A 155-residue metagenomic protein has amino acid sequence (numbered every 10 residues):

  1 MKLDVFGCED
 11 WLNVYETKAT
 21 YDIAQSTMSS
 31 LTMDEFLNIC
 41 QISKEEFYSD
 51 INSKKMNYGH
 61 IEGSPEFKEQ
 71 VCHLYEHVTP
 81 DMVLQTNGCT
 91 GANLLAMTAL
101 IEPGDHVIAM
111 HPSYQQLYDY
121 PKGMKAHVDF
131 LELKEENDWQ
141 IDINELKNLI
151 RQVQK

Functional and structural regions predicted by a protein language model:
M1, L84-Q85, L133-D138: Short, flexible loop segments at the rims of nucleotide/cofactor-binding pockets, characterized by
K2-G88: N-terminal small-domain helix-loop-helix segment of the aminotransferase-like
M28-L31, G91, Q115, E136: Surface-exposed, flexible loop/turn segments at secondary-structure boundaries
T32-E35, D81, L95-A96, Y118-Y120 (+1 more regions): Short glycine-/acidic-enriched loop or helix-start segments at secondary-structure transitions that form or flank
E45-N52, L95-T98, A126, K155: A short alpha-helix capping/helix-coil boundary motif
H60, S64, C89-N93, Y114 (+1 more regions): Conserved donor sugar-nucleotide recognition element shared by glycan-biosynthetic enzymes
H73, A99-K155: PLP-dependent aminotransferase-like
